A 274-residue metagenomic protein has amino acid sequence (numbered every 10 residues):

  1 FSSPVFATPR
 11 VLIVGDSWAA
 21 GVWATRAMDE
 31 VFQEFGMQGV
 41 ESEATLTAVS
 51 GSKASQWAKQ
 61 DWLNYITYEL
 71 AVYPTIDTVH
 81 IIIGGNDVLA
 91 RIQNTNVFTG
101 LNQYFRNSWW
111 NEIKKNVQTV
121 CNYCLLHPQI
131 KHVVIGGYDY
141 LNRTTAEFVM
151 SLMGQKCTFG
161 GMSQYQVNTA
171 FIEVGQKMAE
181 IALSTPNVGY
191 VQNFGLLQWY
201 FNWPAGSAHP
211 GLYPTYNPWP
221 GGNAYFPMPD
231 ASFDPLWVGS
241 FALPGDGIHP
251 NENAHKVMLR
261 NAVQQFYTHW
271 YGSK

Functional and structural regions predicted by a protein language model:
P9-L12, W18-E112, H249: Conserved SGNH/GDSL esterase-like catalytic core that processes O-acyl groups on lipids and polysaccharides
A20-V22, D87-R91, L141-E147, L197-N202: Short catalytic/ligand-binding loop motif for oxyanion handling, primarily in non-cytosolic enzymes, centered on
L89-E112, A146-Q166, P235-L236: A solvent-exposed, charged loop/short amphipathic helix patch at secondary-structure junctions
H127-H132: A short helix->loop->beta-strand "cap" motif at the edges of active sites that frequently abuts
R143-F194: Substrate-gating cap/lid alpha-helix
T215-K274: Histidine-centered active-site loop/cap adjacent to the catalytic His in serine esterases/O-acetyl transfer systems
